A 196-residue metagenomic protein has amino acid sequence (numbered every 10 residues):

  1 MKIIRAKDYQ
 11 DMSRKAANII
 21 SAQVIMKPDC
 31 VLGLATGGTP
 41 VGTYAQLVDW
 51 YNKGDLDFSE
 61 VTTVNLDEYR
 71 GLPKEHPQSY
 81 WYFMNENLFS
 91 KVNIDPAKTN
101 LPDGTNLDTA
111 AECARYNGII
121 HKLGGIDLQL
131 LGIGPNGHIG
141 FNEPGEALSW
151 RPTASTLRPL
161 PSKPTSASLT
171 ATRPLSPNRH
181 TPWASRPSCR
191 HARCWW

Functional and structural regions predicted by a protein language model:
M1-L32: N-terminal glycine-/serine-/threonine-rich phosphate-binding loop
M26-N52: Glycine-rich N-terminal segment of FAD-binding domains in flavoprotein oxidoreductases, spanning the beta-loop-helix
Q46-D57, Y80, P144-T153: A glycine- and small-aliphatic-rich helix-loop capping segment at beta-alpha/alpha-beta transitions that lines
L56-Q129: Ligand-binding beta-strand-loop-alpha-helix segment within the catalytic cores of soluble metabolic enzymes
G124-S149: Glycine-rich phosphate-binding loop
G140-S185: Class I SAM-dependent methyltransferase SAM-binding "motif I" and its flanking Rossmann-like core
H191-W195: Channel- or pocket-lining gating/hinge segments that regulate access to a cavity or pore
